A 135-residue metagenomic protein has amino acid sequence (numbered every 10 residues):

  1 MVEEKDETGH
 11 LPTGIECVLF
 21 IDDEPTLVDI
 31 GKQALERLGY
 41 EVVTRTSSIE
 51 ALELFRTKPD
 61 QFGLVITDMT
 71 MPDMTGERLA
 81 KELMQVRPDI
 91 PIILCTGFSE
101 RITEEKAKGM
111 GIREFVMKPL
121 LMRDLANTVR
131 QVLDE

Functional and structural regions predicted by a protein language model:
M1-L19, K106: Disordered, acidic interdomain junction associated with two-component signaling
D29-R37: Charged docking surfaces used in two-component/phosphorelay signaling
K32, T44-L64, E104: Acidic, metal-coordinating helix/loop segments flanking the phosphotransfer/catalytic sites of two-component signaling
G39-S47, L54, V116, T128: Short hydrophobic/Thr-rich beta-strand motif most characteristic of the beta2 strand and flanking loop of CheY-like
S47-E50, T75-L79, G111: Acidic catalytic/metal-coordinating carboxylates
D68, T96: Active-site residues of response regulator receiver
M71: Receiver (REC) domain active-site loop signature in two-component systems and cognate sites in sensor histidine kinases
R78, Q85, F98-V116, R123 (+1 more regions): Alpha4 helix (beta4-alpha4-beta5 surface) of REC/receiver domains from two-component response regulators
